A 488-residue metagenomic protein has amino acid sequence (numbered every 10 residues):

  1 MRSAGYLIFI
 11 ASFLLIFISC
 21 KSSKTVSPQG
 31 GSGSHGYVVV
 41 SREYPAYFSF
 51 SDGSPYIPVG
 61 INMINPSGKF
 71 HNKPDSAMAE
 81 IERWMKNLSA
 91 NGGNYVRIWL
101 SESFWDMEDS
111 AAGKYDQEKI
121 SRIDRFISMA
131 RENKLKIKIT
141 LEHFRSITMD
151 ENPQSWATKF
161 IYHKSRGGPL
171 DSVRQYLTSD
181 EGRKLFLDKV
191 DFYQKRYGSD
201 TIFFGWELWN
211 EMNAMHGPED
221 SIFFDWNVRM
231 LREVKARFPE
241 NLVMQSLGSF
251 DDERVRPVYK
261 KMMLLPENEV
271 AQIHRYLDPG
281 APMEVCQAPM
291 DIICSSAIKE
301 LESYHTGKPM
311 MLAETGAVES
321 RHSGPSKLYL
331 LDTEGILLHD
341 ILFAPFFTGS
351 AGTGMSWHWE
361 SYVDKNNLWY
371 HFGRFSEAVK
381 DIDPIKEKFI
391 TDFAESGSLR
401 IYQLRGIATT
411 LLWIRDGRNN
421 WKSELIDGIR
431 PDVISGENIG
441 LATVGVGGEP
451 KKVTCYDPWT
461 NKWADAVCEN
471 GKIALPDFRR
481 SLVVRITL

Functional and structural regions predicted by a protein language model:
M1-I8: Bacterial N-terminal signal peptides that target proteins for export
L7, V40-Y44, L404-A408, V467-E469: Short, ordered beta-strand-loop transition motifs
F9-L15: Hydrophobic helical h-region of N-terminal Sec-dependent signal peptides in bacterial secretory/periplasmic proteins
I18-S19: C-terminal motif of bacterial Sec signal peptides marking the signal peptidase cleavage site
G30-P282, I293-S296: Active-site mouth of glycoside hydrolases
S54, T306-M311, A317-S320, E334-D465 (+1 more regions): Aromatic- and carboxylate-lined catalytic core of secreted/periplasmic carbohydrate-active enzymes
D188, K195, M212-H371, S376-V379 (+1 more regions): Extracellular glycoside hydrolase catalytic/binding regions
G471-I473: Short strand-edge motifs at loop-to-beta-strand transitions and within beta-strands of extracellular beta-rich domains
